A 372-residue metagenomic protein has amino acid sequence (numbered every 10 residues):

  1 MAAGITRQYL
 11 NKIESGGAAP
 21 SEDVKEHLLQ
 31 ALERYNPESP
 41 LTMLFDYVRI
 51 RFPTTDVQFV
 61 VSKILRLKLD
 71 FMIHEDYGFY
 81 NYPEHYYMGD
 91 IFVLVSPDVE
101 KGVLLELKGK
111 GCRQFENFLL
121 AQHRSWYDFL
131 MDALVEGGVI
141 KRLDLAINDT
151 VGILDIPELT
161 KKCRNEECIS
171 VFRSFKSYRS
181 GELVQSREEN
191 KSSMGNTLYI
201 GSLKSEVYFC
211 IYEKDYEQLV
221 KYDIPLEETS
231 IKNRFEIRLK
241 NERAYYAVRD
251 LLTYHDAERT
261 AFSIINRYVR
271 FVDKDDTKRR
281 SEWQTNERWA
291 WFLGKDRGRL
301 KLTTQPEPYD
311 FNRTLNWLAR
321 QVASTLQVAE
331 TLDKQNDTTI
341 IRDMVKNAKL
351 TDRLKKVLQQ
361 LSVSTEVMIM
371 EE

Functional and structural regions predicted by a protein language model:
M1-A2, H27, T304: Short basic helix-loop element that most often maps to the first helix and adjoining turn of HTH DNA-binding modules
M1-K12: Short alpha-helical DNA-recognition segment
K12, Q30, N312-R313: Generic detector of well-ordered secondary structure
S15: Short, conserved catalytic or interaction motifs in soluble domains
S21-P37: DNA major-groove recognition helix of helix-turn-helix/homeodomain DNA-binding modules
R34-D310, T314-E372: Structured, helix-rich domain cores that form ligand/interaction pockets
